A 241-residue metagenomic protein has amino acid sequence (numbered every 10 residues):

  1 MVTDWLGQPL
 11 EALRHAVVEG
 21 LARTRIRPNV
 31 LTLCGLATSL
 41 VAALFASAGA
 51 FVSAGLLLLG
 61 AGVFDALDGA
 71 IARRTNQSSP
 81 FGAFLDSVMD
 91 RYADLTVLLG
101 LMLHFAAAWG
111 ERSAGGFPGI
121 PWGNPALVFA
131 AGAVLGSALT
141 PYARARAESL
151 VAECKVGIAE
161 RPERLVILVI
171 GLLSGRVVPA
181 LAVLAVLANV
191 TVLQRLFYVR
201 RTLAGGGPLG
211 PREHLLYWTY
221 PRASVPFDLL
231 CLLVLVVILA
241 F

Functional and structural regions predicted by a protein language model:
M1-L56, V63, T191-R195: Topogenic membrane-insertion module of multi-pass membrane proteins
V2-V18, R91-G207: A feature for the membrane-embedded catalytic helix bundles of lipid/isoprenoid biosynthetic enzymes
E11, H15, D68, A72 (+2 more regions): Juxtamembrane helix-capping/reentrant segments at transmembrane boundaries
V18-I26, G82-F84, E213-P226: Membrane interfacial helix-start motif at the N-side
P28-L33, M89-A93, G157-R164, A223-C231: Select subsegments of transmembrane alpha-helices in polytopic membrane proteins, especially boundary-proximal
T32-F81, P125-L135, V177-L187: Membrane-embedded alpha-helical segments that form the functional core of polytopic membrane enzymes, especially those
A37-L44, L165-L173, L235-V236: Alpha-helical transmembrane segments of multipass membrane proteins
G210, Y220-F241: Internal alpha-helical transmembrane segments
